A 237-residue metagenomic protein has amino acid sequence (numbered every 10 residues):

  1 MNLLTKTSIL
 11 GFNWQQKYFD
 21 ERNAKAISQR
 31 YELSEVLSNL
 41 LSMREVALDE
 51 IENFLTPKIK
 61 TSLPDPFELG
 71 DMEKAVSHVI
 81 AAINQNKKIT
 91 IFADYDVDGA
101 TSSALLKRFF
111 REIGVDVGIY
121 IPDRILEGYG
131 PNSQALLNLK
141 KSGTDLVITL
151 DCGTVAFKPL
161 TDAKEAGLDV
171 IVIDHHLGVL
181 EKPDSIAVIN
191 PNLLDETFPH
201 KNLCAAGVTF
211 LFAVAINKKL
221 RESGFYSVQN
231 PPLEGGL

Functional and structural regions predicted by a protein language model:
M1-L237: Replace "Mg2+/Mn2+-dependent" with "divalent metal-dependent
